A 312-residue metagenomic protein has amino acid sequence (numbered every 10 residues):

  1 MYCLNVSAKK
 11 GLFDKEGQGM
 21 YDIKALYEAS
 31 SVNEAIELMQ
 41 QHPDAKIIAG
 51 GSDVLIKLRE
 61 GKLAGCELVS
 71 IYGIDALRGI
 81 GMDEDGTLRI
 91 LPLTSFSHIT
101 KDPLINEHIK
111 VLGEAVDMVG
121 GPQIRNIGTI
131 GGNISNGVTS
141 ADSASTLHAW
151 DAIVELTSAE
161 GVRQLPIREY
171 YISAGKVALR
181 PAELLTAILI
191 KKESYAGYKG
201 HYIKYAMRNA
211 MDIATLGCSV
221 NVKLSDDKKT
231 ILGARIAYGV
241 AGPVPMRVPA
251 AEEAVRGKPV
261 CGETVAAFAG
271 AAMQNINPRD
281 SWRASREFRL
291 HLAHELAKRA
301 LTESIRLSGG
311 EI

Functional and structural regions predicted by a protein language model:
Y2-I312: C-terminal structural segment of proteins
